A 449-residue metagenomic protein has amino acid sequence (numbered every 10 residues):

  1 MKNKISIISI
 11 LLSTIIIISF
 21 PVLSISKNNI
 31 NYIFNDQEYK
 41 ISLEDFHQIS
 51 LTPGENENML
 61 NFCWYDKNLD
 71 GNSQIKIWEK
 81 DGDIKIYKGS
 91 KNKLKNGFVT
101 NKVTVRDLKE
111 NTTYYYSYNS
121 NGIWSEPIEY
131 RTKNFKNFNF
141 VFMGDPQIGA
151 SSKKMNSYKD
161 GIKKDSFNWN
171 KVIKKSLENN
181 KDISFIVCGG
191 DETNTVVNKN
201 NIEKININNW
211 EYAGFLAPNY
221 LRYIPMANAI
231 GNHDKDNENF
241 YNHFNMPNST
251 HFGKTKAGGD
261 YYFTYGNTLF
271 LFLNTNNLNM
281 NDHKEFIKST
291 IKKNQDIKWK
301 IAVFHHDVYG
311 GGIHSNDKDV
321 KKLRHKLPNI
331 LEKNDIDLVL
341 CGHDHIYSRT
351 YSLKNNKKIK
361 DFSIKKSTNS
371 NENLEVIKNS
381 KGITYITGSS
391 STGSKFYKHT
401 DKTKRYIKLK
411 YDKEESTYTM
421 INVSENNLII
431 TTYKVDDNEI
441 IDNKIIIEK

Functional and structural regions predicted by a protein language model:
M1-I5: Positively charged n-region of N-terminal signal peptides that target proteins for export
S6-S157, E178-N179, E414, M420-K449: Acidic, histidine-bearing metal-coordination/catalytic regions of metal-dependent phosphoesterases
K102-V105, T113-T132, K153-I162, K199-D296 (+3 more regions): Extended active-site neighborhood of metal-dependent phosphoesterases/phosphodiesterases
F135-G149, S157, H283-K321, T384 (+1 more regions): Mobile, glycine- and charge-enriched loop segments and immediately flanking short secondary-structure elements within
F142-G144, F185-D191, P225-N232, L273-N274 (+3 more regions): Active-site neighborhood of phospho(di)ester-bond hydrolases with catalytic His/Asp-centered motifs
I148-S152, T193-N198, I230-E238, L278-N281 (+4 more regions): Active-site environment of divalent metal-dependent phosphoester hydrolases
W169-N170, K174, I183-C188, E192-T195: Phosphate-binding active sites in nucleotide-utilizing proteins
V196-N209, I297-V339, Y351-S352, K357-K360: Active-site-proximal segments of metal-dependent phosphoesterases and phosphodiesterases across multiple
